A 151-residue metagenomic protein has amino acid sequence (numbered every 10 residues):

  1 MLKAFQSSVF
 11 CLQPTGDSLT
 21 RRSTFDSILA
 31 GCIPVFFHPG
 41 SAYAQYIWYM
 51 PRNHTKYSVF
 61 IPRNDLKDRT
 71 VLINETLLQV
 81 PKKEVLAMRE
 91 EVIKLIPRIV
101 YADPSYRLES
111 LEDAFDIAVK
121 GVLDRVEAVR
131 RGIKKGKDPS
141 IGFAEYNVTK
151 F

Functional and structural regions predicted by a protein language model:
M1, Q6, E90-I93, V100 (+1 more regions): Juxtamembrane luminal stem/stalk of type II transmembrane Golgi/ER carbohydrate-processing enzymes
F5-V100, I117: Catalytic binding pocket for nucleotide-activated donors in carbohydrate/polymer assembly enzymes
